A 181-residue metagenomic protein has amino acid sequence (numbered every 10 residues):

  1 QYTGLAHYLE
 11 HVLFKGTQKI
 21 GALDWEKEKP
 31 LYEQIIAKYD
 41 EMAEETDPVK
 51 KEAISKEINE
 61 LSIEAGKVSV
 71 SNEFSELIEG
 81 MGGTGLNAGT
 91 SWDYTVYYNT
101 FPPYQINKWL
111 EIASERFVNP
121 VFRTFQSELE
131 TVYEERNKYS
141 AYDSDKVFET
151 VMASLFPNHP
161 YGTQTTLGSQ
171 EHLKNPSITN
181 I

Functional and structural regions predicted by a protein language model:
Y2-T3, N175: Short, conserved loop/turn and helix-capping segments at secondary-structure boundaries that abut family-defining
T3-K15: Active-site recognition of the HExxH zinc-binding catalytic motif
F14-I181: Acidic/histidine-enriched segments that form metal/cofactor-coordinating and catalytic pocket/exosite environments
